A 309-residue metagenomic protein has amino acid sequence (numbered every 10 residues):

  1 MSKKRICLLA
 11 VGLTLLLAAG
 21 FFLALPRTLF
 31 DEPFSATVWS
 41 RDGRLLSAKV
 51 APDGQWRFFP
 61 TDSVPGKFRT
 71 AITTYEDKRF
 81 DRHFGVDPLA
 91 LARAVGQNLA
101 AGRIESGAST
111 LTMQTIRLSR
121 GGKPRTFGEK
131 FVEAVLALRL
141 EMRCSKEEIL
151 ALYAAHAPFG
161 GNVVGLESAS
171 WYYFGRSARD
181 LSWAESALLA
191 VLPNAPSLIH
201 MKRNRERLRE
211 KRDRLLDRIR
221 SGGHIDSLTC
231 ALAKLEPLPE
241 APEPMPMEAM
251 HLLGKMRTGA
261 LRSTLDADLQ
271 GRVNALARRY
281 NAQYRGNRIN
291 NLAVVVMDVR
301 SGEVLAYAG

Functional and structural regions predicted by a protein language model:
S2-N287, V299-L305: Juxtamembrane regions of bacterial inner-membrane/periplasmic proteins, predominantly the peptidoglycan biogenesis
V294-V296: Short beta-strand scaffold segments in enzyme catalytic cores
Y307-G309: Short, intrinsically disordered, charge-balanced linker/junction segments flanking boundaries in proteins
